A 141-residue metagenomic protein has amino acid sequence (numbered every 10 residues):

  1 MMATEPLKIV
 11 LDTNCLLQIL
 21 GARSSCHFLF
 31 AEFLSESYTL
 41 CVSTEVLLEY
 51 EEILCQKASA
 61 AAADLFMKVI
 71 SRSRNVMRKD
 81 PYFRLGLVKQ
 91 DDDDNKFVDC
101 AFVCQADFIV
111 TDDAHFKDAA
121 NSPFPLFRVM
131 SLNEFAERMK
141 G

Functional and structural regions predicted by a protein language model:
M1-R23: Metal-dependent nucleic-acid phosphoesterase active-site entry motif
L11, G21-R23, H27-C55: PIN/NYN-family metal-dependent endoribonuclease catalytic core
C15-L16, V46, H115-F116: Alpha-helix capping/helix-boundary segments
S37, S73-N75, L126-V129: A generic structural signal for alpha->beta connector loops
T44, Y82, S131-N133: Residues at the C-termini of beta-strands that transition into short coil/loop
N75-I109, A114, D118: Active-site neighborhoods of divalent-metal-dependent phosphate/nucleic-acid chemistry enzymes
L87, A114-G141: Acidic, PIN/NYN-like endoribonuclease modules and their adjacent C-terminal/linker elements
